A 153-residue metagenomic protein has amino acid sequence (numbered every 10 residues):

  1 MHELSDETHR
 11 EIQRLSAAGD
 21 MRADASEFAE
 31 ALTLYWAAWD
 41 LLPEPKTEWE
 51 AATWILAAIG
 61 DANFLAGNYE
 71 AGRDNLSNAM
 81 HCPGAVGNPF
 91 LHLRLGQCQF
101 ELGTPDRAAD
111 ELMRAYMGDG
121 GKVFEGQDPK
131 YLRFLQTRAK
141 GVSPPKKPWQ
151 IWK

Functional and structural regions predicted by a protein language model:
M1-S5, L42-W49, M80-A85, K122: Flexible helix-coil transition and linker loops at the boundaries of alpha-helical arrays
F28-A29, Y69, P105: TPR-repeat structural position
W36-D40, F100-V123: TPR/TPR-like (Sel1-like) alpha-helical repeat modules
